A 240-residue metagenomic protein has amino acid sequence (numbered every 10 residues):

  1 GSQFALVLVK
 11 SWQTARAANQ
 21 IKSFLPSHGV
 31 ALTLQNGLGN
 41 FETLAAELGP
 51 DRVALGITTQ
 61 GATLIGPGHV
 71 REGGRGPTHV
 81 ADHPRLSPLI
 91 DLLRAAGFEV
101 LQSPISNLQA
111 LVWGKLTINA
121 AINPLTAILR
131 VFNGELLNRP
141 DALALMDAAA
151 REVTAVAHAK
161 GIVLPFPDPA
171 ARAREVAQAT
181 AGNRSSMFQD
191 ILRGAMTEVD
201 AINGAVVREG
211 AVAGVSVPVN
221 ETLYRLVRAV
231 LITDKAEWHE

Functional and structural regions predicted by a protein language model:
G1-H69: Rossmann-like NAD(P)(H) cofactor-binding subdomain of soluble oxidoreductases
S2, T14, A18, N40-F41 (+9 more regions): A general structural signal for well-ordered alpha-helical segments in protein cores
V9, V53, W113, T117-A121 (+3 more regions): A generic short alpha-helical patch detector that favors 3-5-residue windows in or near N-terminal regions
F24, T43-R52, P67-I118, L125-P167: Internal alpha-helical scaffold of NAD(P)-dependent oxidoreductase catalytic cores
N36-L38, I57-A62, P84, L108 (+2 more regions): Glycine-rich beta-alpha junction loops
D147-E240: NAD(P)-dependent Rossmann-like dehydrogenase/reductase catalytic/cofactor-binding core
